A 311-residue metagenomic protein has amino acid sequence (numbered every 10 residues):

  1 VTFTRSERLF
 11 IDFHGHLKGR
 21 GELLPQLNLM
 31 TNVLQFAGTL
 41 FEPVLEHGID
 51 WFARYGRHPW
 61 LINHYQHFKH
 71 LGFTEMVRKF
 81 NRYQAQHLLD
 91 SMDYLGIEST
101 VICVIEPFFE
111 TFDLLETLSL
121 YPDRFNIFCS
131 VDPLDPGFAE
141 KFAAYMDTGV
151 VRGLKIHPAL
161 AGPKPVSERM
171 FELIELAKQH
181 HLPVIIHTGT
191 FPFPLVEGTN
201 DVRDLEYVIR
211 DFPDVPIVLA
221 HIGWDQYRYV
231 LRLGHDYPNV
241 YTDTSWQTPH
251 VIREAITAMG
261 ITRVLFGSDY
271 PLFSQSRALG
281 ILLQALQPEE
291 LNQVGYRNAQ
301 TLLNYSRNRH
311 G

Functional and structural regions predicted by a protein language model:
V1-I11, E22-G72, M76-D90, Y94 (+4 more regions): Mid-to-C-terminal alpha-helical segments outside catalytic/metal-binding sites
I11-R20, H187, H221: Histidine-centered divalent metal-coordination motifs
H14, M92, L114, L154 (+6 more regions): Conserved, mostly hydrophobic/aromatic
Q84-H87, E110-L115, F138-K141, V202-L205 (+2 more regions): Alpha-helical scaffolding within the catalytic cores of extracellular/periplasmic polymer-degrading hydrolases
D90-E98, Y121, H180, D211-V215: A structural motif corresponding to the C-terminal end of an alpha-helix and its immediate exit/capping segment
E98-S99, C103-I186, F191-P192, R309: Active-site gating/metal-coordination segments in enzymes
G137-E140, K164-P165, V251-A255, S274-A278: Short, charged, surface-exposed secondary-structure boundary motifs
G149-G153, P163-L265: Catalytic pocket-lining loop regions of alpha/beta-barrel enzymes, especially the amidohydrolase/enolase/GH5 lineages
